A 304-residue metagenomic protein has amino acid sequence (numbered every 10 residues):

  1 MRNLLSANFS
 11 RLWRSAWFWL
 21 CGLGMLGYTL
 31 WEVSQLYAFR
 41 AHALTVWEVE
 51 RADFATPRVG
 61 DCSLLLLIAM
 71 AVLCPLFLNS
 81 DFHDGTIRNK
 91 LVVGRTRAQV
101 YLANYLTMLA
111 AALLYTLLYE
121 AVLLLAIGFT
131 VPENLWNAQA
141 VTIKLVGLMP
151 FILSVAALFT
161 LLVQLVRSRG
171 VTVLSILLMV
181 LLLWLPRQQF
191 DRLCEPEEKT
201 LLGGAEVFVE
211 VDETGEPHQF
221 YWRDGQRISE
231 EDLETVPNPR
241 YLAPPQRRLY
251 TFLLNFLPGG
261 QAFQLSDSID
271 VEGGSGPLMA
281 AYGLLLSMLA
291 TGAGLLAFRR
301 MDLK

Functional and structural regions predicted by a protein language model:
M1-W13, L265-S266: A short amphipathic helical element positioned immediately N-terminal to and/or at the very start of a transmembrane
L5-S6, H83-G85, A157-F159, G276-P277: Short hydrophobic "helix-edge" motifs at membrane interfaces and signal-peptide entry regions
R11-S15, D61, D84, S168 (+1 more regions): Membrane-interface junctions
A16-F77, L102-I176, L182-W184, Q188-K199 (+3 more regions): Secretory targeting signals
L76-A110: Helix-loop-helix units of permease transmembrane domains in multi-pass membrane transporters, especially ABC
D81, G94, L165-V166, R300: Helix-loop interface residues and adjacent transmembrane-helix termini in multi-pass membrane transporters, primarily
G273-Y282: Juxtamembrane/start-of-transmembrane alpha-helix segments at the extracytoplasmic/lumenal side of membrane anchors
Y282-K304: Junction motif at the cytosolic side of a transmembrane helix
